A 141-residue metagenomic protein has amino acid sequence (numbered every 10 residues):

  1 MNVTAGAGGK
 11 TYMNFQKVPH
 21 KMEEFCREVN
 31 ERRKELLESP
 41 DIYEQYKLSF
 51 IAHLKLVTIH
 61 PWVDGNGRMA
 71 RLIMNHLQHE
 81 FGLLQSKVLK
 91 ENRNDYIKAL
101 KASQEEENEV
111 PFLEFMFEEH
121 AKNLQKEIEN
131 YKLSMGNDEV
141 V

Functional and structural regions predicted by a protein language model:
M1-D64, R68-V141: FIC/Doc superfamily catalytic core
